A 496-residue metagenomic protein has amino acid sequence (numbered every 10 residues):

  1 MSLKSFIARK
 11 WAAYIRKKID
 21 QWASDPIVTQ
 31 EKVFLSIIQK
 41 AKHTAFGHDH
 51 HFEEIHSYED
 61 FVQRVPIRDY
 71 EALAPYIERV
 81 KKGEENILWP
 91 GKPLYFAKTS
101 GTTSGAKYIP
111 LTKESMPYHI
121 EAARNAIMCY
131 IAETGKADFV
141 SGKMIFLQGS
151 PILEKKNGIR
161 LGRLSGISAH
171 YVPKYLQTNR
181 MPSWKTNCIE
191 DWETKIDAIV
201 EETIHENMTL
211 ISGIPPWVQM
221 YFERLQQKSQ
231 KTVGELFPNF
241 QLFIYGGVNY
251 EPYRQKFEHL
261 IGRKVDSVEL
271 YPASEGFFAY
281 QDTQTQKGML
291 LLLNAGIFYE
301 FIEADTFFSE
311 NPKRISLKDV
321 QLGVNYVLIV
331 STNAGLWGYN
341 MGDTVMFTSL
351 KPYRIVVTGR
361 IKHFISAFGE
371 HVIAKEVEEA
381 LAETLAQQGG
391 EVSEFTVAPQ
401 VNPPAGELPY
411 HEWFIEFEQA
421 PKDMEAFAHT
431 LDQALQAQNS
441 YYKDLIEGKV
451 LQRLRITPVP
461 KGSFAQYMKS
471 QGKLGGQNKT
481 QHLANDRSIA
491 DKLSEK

Functional and structural regions predicted by a protein language model:
M1-E53, F61-R68, P75-R79, G83 (+1 more regions): Active-site glycine/GP-rich loop and adjacent strand/helix microenvironment that borders small-molecule binding pockets
K81-A97: Conserved pre-ATP/AMP-binding loop-to-beta segment of ANL
E85-N86, G105-S115, E235, L242: Non-catalytic, beta-rich accessory domains that mediate macromolecular interactions or localization
F96-P110, I456: Conserved adenylation A10 loop of the ANL superfamily
I109-L111, K156-N157, E223: Short, solvent-exposed loop/turn and secondary-structure capping segments
L111-E133: Conserved structural elements of the adenylate-forming
Y130-K174: Conserved AMP-binding loop of ANL adenylate-forming enzymes
